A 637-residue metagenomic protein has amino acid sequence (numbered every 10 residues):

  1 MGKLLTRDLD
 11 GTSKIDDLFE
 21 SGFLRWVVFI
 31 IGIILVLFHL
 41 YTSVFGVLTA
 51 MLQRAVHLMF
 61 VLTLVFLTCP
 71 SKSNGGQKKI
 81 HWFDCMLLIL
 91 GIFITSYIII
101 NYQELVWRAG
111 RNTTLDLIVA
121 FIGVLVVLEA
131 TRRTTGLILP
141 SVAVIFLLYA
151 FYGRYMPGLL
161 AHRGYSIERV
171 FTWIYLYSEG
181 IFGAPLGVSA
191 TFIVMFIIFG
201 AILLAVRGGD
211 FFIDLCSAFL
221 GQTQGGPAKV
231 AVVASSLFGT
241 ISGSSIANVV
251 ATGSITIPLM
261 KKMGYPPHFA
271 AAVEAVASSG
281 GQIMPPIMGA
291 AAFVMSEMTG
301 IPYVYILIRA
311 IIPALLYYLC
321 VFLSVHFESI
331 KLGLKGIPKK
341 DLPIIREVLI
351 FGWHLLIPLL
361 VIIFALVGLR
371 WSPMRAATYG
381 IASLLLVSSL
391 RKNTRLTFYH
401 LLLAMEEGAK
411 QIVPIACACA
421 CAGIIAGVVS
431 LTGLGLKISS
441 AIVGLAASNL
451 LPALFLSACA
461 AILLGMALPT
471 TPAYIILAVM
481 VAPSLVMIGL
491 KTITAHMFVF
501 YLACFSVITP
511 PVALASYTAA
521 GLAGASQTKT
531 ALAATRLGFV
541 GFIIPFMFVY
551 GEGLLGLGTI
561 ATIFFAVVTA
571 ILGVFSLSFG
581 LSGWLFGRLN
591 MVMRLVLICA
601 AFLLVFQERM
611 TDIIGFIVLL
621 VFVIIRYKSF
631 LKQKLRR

Functional and structural regions predicted by a protein language model:
M1-G110, L117-F121: Conserved, well-structured core domains of diverse proteins
G2-R25, I308-Q411, L514-F602, F630-R637: Long, contiguous bundles of hydrophobic transmembrane helices that form the permeation core of multi-pass
T42-G46, C69-K78, E104-L105, G123-L137 (+3 more regions): Membrane-water interface regions at transmembrane-helix termini and the short interhelical loops of multi-pass membrane
M51-V61, A109-A120, R309-L316, A377 (+2 more regions): Structural signature of hydrophobic alpha-helical transmembrane segments
T114-I118, E179-F192, F219-V232, M263-F269 (+5 more regions): Membrane-interfacial loop-to-helix junctions in multi-pass transporters
E129, R133-T134, V142-L159, I167-F171 (+8 more regions): Core transmembrane alpha-helical segments of multi-pass membrane transporters/permeases
G200-L204, S235-S244, V276-Q282, V367 (+4 more regions): Transmembrane alpha-helix interface/packing and boundary motifs in multi-pass membrane proteins, characterized by
I213-G281, A291, G300, T470-F505 (+1 more regions): Hydrophobic transmembrane alpha-helices that form the pore/transport pathway of multi-pass ion and small-solute
